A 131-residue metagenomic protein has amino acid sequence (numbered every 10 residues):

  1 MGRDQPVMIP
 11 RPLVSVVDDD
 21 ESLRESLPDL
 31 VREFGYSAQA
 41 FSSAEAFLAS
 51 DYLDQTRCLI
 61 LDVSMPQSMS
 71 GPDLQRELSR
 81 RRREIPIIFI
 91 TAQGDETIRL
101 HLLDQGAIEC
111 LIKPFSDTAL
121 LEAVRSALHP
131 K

Functional and structural regions predicted by a protein language model:
R11, Q55-R57, R81-P86: His-Asp phosphorelay/catalytic-motif detector in bacterial-type signaling
E21-Q39: Two-component/phosphorelay signaling modules centered on CheY-like receiver
A40-C58: Acidic, metal-coordinating helix/loop segments flanking the phosphotransfer/catalytic sites of two-component signaling
E45-A46, S70-R83: Short amphipathic alpha-helix used as the core "switch/output" element in two-component signaling
M65-P66: Receiver (REC) domain active-site loop signature in two-component systems and cognate sites in sensor histidine kinases
M69, D73, G94-E109: Alpha4 helix (beta4-alpha4-beta5 surface) of REC/receiver domains from two-component response regulators
T97, F115-R125: C-terminal output helix
